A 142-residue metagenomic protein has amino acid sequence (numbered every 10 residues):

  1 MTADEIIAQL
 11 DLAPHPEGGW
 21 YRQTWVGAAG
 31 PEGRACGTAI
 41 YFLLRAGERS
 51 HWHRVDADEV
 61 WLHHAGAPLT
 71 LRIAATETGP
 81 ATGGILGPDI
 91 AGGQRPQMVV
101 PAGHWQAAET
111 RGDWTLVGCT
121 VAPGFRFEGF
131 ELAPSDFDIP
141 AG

Functional and structural regions predicted by a protein language model:
M1-V99, W105-A108, G112-T115, C119-G142: Non-catalytic, conserved peripheral segments adjacent to functional cores
